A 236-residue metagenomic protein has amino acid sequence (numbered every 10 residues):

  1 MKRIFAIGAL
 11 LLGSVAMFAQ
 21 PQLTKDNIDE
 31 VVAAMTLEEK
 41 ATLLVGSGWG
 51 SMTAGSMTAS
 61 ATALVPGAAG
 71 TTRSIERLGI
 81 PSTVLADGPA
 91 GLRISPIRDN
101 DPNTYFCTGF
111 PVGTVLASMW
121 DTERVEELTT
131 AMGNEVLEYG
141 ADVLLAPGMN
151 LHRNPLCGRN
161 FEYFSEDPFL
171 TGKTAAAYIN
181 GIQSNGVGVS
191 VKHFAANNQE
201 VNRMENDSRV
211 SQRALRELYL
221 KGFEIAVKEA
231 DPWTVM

Functional and structural regions predicted by a protein language model:
M1-Q22: Bacterial Sec-dependent N-terminal signal peptides
A19-M236: Glycoside hydrolase catalytic-domain context in secreted enzymes
